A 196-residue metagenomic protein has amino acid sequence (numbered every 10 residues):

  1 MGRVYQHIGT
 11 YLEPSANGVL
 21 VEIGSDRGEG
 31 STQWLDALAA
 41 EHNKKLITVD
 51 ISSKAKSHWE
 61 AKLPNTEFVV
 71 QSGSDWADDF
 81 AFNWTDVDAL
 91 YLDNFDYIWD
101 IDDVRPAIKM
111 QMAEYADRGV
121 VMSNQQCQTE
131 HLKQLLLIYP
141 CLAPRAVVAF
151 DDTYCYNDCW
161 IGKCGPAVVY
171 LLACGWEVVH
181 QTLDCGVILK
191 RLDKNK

Functional and structural regions predicted by a protein language model:
M1-K196: A short alpha-helical cap/connector motif
